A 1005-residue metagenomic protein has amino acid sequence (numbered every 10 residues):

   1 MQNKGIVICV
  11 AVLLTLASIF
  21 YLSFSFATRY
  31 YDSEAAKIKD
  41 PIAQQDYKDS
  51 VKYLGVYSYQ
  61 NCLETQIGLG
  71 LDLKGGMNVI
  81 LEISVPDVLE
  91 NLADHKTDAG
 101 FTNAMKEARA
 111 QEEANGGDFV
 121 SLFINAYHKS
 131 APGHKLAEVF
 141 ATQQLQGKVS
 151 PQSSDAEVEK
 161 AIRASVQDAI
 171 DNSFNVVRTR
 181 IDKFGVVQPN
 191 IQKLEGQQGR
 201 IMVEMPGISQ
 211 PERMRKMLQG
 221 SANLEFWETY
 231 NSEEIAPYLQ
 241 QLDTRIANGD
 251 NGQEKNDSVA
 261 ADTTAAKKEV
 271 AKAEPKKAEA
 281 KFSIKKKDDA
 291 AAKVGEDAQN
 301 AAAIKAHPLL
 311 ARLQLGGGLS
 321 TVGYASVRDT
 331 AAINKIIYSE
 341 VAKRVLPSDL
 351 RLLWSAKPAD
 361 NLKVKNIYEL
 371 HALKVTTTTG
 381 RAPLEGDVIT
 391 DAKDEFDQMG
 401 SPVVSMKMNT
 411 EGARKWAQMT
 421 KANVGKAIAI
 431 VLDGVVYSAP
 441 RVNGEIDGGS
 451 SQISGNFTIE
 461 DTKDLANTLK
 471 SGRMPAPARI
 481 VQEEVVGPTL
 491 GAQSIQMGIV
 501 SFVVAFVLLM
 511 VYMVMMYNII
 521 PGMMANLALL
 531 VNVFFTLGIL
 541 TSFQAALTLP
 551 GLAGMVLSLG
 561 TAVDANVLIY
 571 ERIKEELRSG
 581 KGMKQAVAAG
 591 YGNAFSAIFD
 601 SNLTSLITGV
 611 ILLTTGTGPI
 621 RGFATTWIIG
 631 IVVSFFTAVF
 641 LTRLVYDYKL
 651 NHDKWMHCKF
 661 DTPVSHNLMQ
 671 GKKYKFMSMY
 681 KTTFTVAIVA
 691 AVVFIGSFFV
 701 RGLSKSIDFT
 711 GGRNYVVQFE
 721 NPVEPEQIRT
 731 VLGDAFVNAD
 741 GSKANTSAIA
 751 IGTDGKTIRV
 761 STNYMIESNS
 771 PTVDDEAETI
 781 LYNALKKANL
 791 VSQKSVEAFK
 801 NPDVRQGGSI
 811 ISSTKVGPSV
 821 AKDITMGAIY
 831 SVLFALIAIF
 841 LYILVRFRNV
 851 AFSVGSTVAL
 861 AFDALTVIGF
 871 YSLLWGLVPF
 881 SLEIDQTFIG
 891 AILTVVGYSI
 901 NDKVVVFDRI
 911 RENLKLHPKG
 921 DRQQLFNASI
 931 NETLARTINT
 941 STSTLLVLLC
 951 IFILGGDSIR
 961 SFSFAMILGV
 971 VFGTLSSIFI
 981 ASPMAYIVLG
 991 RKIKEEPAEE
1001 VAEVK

Functional and structural regions predicted by a protein language model:
M1-Y21, F26-I67, E90-H128, A156 (+3 more regions): Interfacial helix-loop-helix hairpins and adjacent transmembrane helices of multi-pass alpha-helical membrane proteins
Q2-K4, V404-S405, N409-V424, I428-A429 (+5 more regions): Interfacial segments of transmembrane alpha-helices in multi-pass membrane proteins
V12-T15, G522-Q544, M555-A562, F623-A638 (+3 more regions): Small-residue-enriched core segments of transmembrane alpha-helices in multipass membrane transport and channel
L22-Y31, D49, T65-M77, L81-D433 (+5 more regions): Non-transmembrane, solvent-exposed regions of membrane trafficking/translocation machinery
V177, T489-L509, T561, K581-T617 (+11 more regions): Pore- and gate-forming transmembrane helices of large, multi-pass membrane proteins
E204, G448-Q452, E460-V507, I780 (+2 more regions): Juxtamembrane "pre-transmembrane" interface segments
V531, G538-I539, E575-S596, D600-A687 (+2 more regions): Hydrophobic alpha-helical transmembrane segments of membrane transport and translocation systems, primarily multi-pass
G560-T604, D647-W655, S872, V878-T940 (+1 more regions): Cytosolic juxtamembrane regions of multi-pass inner-membrane proteins
